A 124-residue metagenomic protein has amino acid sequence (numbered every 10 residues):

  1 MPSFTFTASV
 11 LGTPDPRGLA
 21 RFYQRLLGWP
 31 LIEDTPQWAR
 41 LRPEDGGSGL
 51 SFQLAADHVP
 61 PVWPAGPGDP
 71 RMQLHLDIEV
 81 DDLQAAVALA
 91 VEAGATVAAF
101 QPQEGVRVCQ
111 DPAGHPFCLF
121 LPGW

Functional and structural regions predicted by a protein language model:
M1-F6, W29-H75, V87-D111, P122-W124: Vicinal oxygen chelate
V10-G12, D77-E79: Short hydrophobic/aromatic beta-strand micro-patches that form the beta-sheet surface supporting nucleotide- or nucleic
R17-L19, Q24-T35: N-terminal first-folded block
A20, Q84-V87: Generic structural signal for individual residues within well-ordered alpha-helical segments across diverse proteins
Y23, A90, G114: Conserved active-site tyrosine of GNAT-family acetyltransferases
D81, H115: Conserved Rossmann-like nucleotide-cofactor binding loop
F117-F120: Short hydrophobic beta-strand motif reused across regulatory alpha/beta modules
